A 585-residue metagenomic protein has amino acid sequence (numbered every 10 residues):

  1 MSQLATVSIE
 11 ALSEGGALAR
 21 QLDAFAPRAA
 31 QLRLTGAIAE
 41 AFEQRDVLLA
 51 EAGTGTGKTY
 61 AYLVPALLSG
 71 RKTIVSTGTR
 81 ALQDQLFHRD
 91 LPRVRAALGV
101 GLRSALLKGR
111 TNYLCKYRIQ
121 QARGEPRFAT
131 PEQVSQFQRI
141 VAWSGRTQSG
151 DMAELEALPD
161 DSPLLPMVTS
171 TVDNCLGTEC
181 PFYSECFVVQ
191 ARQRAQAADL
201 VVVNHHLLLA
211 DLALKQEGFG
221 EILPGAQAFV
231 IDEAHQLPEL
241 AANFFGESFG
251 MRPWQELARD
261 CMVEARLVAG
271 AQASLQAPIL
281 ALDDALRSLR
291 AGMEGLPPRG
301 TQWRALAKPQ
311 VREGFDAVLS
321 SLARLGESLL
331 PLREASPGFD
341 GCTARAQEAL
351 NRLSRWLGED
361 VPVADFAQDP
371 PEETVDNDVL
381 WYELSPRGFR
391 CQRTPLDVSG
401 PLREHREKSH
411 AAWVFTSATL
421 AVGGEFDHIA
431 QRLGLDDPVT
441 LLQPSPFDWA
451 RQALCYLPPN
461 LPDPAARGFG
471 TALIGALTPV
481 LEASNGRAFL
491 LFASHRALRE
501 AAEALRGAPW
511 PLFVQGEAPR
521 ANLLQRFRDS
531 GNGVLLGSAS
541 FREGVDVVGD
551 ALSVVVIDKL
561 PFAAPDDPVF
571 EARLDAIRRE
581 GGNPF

Functional and structural regions predicted by a protein language model:
S2-A50: Conserved pre-motif I regulatory segment
S2-Q21, T54, R71-V201, M262 (+7 more regions): A substrate-engagement module of RecA-like helicase motors
A39-E40, T59-K72, R89-V94: Walker A/P-loop NTP-binding motif
L68, D84, R89-P92, V172-D173 (+2 more regions): Signature of the SF2 helicase/ATPase Hel1-core->accessory helical subdomain module
T73-A81, V414-T416, G486-A493: Conserved RecA-like ASCE P-loop NTPase motor core of nucleic-acid helicases/translocases
P166-D199, L212-G220, L325-L461, G468-G475 (+2 more regions): A contiguous, basic/glycine-rich beta-loop/short-helix subdomain that forms a polymer-engagement track
L454, P458-G468, E517-F585: Conserved RecA-like P-loop NTPase helicase motor core
A493-G516: Conserved helicase motor "Helicase C" RecA-like lobe of SF1/SF2 P-loop NTPases
